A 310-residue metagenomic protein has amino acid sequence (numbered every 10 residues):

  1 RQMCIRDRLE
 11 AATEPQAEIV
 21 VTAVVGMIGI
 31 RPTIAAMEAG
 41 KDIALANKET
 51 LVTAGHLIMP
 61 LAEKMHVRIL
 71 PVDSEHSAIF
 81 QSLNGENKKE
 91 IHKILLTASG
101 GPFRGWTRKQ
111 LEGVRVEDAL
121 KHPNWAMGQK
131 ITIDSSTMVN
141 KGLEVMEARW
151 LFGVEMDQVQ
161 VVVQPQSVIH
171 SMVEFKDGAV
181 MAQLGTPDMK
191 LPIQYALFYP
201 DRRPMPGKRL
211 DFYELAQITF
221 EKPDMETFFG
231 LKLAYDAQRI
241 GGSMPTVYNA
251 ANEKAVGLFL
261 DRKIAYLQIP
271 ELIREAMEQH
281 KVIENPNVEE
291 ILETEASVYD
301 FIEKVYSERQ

Functional and structural regions predicted by a protein language model:
Q2, R6-Q310: Catalytic, metal-anchored helix/loop core of enzyme active sites in primary metabolism
